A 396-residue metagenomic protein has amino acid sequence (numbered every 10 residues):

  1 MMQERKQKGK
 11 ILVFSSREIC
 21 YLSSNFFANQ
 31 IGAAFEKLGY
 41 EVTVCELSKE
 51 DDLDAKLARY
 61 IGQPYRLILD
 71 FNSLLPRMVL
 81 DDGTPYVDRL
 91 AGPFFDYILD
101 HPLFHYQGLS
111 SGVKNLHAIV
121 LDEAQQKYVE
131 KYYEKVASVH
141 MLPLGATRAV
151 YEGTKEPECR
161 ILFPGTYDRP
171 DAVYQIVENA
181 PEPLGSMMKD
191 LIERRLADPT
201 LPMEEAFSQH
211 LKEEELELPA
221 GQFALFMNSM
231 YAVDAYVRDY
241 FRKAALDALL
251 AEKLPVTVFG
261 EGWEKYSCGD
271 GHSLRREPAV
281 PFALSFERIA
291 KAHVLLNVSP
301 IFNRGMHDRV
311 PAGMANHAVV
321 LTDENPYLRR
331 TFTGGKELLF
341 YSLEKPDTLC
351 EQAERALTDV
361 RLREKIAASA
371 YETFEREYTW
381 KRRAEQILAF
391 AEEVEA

Functional and structural regions predicted by a protein language model:
M1-Q7: Extreme N-terminal leader/targeting regions
M2, L12-S16, S24-Y132, T147-Y151 (+6 more regions): Extended catalytic core of nucleotide-activated donor transferases of GT-like folds
Q7, S15-S23, F27, A137-N303 (+1 more regions): Nucleotide-sugar donor-binding catalytic core of glycosyltransferases
L12-L22, F26-L38, T43-L47, S111-G112 (+5 more regions): Catalytic binding pocket for nucleotide-activated donors in carbohydrate/polymer assembly enzymes
L109-V113, G153-I161, A353-L357: Short, surface-exposed amphipathic charged segments that create phosphate/polyanion-binding patches used for binding
